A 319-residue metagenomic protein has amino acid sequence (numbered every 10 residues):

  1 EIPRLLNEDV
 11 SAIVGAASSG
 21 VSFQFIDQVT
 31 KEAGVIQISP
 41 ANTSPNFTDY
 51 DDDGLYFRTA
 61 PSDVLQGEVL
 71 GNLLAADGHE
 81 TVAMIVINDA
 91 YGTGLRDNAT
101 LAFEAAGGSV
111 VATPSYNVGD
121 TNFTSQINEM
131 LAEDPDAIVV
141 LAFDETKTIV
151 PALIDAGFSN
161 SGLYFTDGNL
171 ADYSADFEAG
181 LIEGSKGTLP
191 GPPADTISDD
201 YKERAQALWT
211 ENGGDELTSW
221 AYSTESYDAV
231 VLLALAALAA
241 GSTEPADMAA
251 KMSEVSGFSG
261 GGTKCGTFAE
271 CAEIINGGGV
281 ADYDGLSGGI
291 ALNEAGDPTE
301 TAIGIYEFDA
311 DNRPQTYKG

Functional and structural regions predicted by a protein language model:
E1-G319: Extracytosolic ligand-binding ectodomains
